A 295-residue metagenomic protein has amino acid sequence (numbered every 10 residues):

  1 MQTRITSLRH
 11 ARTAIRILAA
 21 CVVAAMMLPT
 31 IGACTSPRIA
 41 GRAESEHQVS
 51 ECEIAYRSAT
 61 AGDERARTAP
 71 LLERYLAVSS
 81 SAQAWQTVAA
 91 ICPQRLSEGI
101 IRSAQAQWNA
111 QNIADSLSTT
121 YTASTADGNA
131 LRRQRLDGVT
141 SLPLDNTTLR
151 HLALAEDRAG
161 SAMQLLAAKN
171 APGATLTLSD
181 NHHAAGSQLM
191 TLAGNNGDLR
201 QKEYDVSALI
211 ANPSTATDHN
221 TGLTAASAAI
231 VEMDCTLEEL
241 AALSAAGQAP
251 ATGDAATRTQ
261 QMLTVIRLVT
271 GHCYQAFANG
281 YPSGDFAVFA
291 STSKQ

Functional and structural regions predicted by a protein language model:
M1-C34: Sec-dependent bacterial lipoprotein signal peptides
Q2-R4, C34-Q295: All-alpha RGS (Regulator of G-protein Signaling) helical domain and cognate RGS-like helical scaffolds
